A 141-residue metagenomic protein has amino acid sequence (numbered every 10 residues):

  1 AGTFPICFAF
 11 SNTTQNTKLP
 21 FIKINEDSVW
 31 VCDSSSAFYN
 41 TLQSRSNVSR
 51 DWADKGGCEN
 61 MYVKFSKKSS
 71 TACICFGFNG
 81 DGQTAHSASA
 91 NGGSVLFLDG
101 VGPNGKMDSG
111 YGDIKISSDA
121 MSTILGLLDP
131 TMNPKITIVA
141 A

Functional and structural regions predicted by a protein language model:
A1-G110, M121-A141: Cell wall/extracellular polymer interaction/catalysis modules
